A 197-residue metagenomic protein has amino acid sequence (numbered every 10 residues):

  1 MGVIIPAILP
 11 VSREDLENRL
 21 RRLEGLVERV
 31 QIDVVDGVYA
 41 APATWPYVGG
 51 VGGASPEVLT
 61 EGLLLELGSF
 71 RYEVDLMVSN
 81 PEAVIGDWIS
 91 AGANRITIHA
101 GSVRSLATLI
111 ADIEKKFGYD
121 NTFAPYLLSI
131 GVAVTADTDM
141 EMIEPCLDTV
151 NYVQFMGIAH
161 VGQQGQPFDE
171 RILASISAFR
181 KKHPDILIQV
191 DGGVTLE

Functional and structural regions predicted by a protein language model:
M1-L26, P42: N-terminal pre-domain/capping segments
G2-I8, V30-I32, F70-L76, N94-I98 (+3 more regions): Hydrophobic faces of well-ordered beta-strands that scaffold small-molecule active sites in alpha/beta enzyme cores
V11-L23, V78-W88, T135-L147, T195-E197: Short, acidic/polar
E14, G25, I32, G68 (+2 more regions): Non-catalytic terminal and connector segments of soluble metabolic enzymes
R21-V35, S90-G92: Catalytic domains of carbohydrate-active enzymes, especially glycoside hydrolases
V30-S55, A100, G157-G165: Glycine-rich, proline-tolerant flexible connector loops at the mouths of alpha/beta enzymes
V38, A83-V84, I89-L187: Conserved anion-binding
A43-L109: Glycine/small-residue-rich loop that forms an oxyanion/phosphate-binding "nest" at active or ligand-binding sites
